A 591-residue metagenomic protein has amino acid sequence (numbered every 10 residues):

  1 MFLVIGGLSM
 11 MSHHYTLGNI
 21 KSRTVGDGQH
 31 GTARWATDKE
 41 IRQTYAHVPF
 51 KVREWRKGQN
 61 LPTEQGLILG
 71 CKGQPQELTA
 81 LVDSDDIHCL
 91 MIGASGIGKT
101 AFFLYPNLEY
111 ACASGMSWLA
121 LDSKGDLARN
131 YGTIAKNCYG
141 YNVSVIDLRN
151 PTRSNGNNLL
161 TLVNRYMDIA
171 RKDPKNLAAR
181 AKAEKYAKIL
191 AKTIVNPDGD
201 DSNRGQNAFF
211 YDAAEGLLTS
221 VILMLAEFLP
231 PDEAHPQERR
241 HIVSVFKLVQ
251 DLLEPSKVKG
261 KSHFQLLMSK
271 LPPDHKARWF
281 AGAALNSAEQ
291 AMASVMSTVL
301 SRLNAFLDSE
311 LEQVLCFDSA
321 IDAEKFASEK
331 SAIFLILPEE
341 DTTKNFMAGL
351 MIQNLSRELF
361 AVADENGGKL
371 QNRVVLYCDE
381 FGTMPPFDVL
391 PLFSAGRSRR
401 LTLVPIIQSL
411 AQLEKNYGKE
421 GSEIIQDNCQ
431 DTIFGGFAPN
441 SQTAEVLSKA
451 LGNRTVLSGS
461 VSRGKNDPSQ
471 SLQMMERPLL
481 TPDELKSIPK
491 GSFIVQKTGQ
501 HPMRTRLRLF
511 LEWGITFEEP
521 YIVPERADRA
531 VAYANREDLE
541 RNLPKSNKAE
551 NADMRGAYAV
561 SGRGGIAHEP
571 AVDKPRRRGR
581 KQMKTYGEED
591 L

Functional and structural regions predicted by a protein language model:
M1-I97, A101-E109, S114, T152 (+6 more regions): Basic- and hydrophobic-enriched, low-structure N-terminal and domain-boundary segments that flank ATP-binding catalytic
F2-L8, T443-A450, Q500-M503: Short intrinsically disordered, low-complexity coil segments enriched in acidic
R42, A46, R56, F346 (+2 more regions): A short glycine-/small-residue-rich loop at the edge of a beta-strand within enzyme catalytic domains
I68-Q76, A80-L401, N416, D483-R504 (+2 more regions): P-loop NTPase motor domains
F393-A395, R399-I494, Y586: Conserved ATP-driven motor cores of ASCE-family P-loop NTPases powering translocation/secretion/packaging/pilus
R508: Short, surface-exposed polybasic-aromatic patches that bind anionic ligands, especially phosphate groups
